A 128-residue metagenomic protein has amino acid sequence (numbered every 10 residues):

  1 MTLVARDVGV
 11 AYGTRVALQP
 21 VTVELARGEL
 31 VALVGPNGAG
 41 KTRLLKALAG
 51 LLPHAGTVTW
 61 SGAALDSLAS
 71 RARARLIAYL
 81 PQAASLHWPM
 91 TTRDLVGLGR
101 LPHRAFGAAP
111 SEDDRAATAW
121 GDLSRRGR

Functional and structural regions predicted by a protein language model:
L3-A5, L18-P20: Conserved structural motif at the start of ABC-family nucleotide-binding domains
R15-V16, R71: Short coil-to-beta microelement around the adenine-binding A-loop and adjacent beta1/P-loop entry of ABC ATPase
V34-P36: The feature captures the beta-strand-to-loop junction immediately N-terminal to the Walker
T42: Walker A/P-loop
A49: Helix-to-loop junction immediately C-terminal to a conserved catalytic motif
G56-A64, R73: Conserved ABC transporter NBD signature motif
S67, A83-G97, P102-A108: Conserved catalytic motifs of ABC-family nucleotide-binding domains
